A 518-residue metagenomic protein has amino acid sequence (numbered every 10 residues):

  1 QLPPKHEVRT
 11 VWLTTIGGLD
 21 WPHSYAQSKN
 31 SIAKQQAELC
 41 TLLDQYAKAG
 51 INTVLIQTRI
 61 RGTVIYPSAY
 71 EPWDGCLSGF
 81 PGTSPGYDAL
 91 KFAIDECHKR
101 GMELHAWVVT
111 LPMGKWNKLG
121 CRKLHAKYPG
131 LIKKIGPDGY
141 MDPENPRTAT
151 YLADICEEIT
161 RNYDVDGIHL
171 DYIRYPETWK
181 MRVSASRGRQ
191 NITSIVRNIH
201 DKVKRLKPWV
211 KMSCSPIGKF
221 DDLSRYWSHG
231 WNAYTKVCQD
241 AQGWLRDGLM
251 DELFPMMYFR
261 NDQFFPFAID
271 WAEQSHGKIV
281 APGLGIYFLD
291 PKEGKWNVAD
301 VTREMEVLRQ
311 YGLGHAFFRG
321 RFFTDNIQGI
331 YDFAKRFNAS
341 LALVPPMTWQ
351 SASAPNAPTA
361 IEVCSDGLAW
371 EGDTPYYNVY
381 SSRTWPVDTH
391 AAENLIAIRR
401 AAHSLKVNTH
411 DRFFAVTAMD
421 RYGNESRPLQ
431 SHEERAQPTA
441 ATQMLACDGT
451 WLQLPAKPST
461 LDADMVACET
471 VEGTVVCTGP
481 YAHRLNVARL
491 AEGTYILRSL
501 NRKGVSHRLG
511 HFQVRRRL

Functional and structural regions predicted by a protein language model:
H6-V8, W12-A37, D95, H105-N162: Active-site-adjacent "subsite" loops/lids of carbohydrate-active enzymes
K34-T63, N162-G167: Catalytic domains of carbohydrate-active enzymes, especially glycoside hydrolases
A49-P85: Aromatic-lined carbohydrate-binding/catalytic grooves of carbohydrate-active enzymes
E103-K115, H169-L170, G188-Y234, I279-L289: Aromatic-lined carbohydrate-recognition surfaces of secreted/lumenal glycan-active proteins
A241-Q242, R246-F264, K278-Q350: Substrate-binding cleft of secreted/luminal carbohydrate-active enzymes
F333-D373, G423-Q437: Pro/Thr/Ser/Gly-rich low-complexity, intrinsically disordered linker/stalk tracts
L405-E425: Beta-strand-rich modules
Q437-A441, C447-T450, L454-A456, E492-L518: C-terminal tail/sorting-segment detector
